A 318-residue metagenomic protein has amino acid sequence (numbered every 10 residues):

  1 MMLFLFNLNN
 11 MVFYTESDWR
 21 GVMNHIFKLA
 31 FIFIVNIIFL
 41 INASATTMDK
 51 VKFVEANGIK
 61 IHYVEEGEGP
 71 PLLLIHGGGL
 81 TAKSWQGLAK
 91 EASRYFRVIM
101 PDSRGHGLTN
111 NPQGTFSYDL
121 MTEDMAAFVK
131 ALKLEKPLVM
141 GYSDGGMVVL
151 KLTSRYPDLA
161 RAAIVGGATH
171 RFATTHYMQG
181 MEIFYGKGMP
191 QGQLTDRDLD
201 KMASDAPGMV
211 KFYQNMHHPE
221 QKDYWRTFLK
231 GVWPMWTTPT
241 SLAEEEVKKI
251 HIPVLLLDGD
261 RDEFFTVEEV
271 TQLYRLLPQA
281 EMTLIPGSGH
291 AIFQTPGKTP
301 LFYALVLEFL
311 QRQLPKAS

Functional and structural regions predicted by a protein language model:
N57, M100-M140: Active-site loop/oxyanion-hole signature of alpha/beta-hydrolase fold enzymes
I59-L108: Conserved HGGG/HGGXW glycine-rich cap/lid loop of the alpha/beta-hydrolase fold
M147-R155, A162-D205: Flexible "cap/lid" loop of the alpha/beta hydrolase fold
K230-E246: Active-site nucleophile elbow and catalytic-triad environment of alpha/beta-hydrolase enzymes
I250, L256-D258: Short beta-strand/loop motif that positions the catalytic acidic residue of the alpha/beta-hydrolase fold
I252, T266-R275: Short alpha-helix in the alpha/beta-hydrolase fold that links the catalytic acid
R261-F265, I292: Acidic catalytic loop of the alpha/beta-hydrolase fold
E281, P286-S318: Catalytic active-site module of serine/aspartate enzymes centered on a nucleophile-bearing elbow/loop
